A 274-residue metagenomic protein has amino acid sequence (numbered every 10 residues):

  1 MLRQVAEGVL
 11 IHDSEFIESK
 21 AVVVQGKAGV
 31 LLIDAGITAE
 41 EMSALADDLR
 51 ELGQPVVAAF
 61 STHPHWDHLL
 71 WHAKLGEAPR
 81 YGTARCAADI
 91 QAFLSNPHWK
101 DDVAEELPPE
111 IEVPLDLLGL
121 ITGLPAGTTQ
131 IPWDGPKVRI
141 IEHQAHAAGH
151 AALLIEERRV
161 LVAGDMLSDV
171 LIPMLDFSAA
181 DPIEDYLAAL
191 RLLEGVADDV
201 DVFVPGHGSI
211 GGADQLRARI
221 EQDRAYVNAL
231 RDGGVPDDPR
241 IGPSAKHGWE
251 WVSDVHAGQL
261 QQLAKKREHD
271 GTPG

Functional and structural regions predicted by a protein language model:
M1-D47, E51, A152-G164: Conserved beta-strand hairpin/beta-sheet module of binuclear metal-dependent hydrolase folds, prominently
R3-V9, P109-V113, W133-V138: Short Pro/Gly-enriched beta-strand edge/turn motifs at strand-loop
H12-S14, I121-T122, E142-Q144: Short Gly/Pro-enriched turn/cap motifs at secondary-structure boundaries
V30, I37-A39, K137-Q144, A148-R219: Metallo-beta-lactamase
S43, D47-Q130, A225-A229: Active-site HxH/HxHxD metal-binding segment of metal-dependent hydrolases
S43-E51, Q130-P132, E184, A188-R191 (+4 more regions): Replace "anionic and nucleotidyl ligands
E194-V202, S209-G274: Accessory terminal helices/loops
